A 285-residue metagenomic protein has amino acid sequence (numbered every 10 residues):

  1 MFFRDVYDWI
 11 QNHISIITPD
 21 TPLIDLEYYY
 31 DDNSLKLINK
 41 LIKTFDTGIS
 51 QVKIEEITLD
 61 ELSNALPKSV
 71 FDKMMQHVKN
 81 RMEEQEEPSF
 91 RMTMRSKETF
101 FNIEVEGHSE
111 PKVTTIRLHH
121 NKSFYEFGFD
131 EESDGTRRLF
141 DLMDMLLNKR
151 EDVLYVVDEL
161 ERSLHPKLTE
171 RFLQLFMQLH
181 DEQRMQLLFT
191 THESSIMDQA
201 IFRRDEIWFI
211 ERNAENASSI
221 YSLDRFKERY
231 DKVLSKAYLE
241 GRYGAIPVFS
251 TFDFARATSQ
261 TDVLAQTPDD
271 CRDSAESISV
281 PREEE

Functional and structural regions predicted by a protein language model:
M1-D20, R91-H120, E131: C-terminal regulatory or interaction extensions
M1-K79: Electropositive, glycine-dotted interaction segments that contact anionic polymers or phosphate-rich ligands
F2, T18, P22-D25, D31 (+10 more regions): Serine/threonine-rich low-complexity intrinsically disordered regions
Q11, Q51, Q76, Q85 (+5 more regions): Residue-identity detector for glutamine
N39, V52, S63, R81-E104 (+4 more regions): Acidic, Mg2+-coordinating catalytic modules of nucleic-acid enzymes
K43-F45, G107-S109, A200-I201: Sterically constrained small-residue positions within well-ordered secondary structures of folded domains
T44-D46, S89, K122, E126: Glycine-centered secondary-structure boundary/capping sites
K112-F252, D262-V263: Switch/communication elements of ASCE P-loop NTPase nucleotide-binding domains
